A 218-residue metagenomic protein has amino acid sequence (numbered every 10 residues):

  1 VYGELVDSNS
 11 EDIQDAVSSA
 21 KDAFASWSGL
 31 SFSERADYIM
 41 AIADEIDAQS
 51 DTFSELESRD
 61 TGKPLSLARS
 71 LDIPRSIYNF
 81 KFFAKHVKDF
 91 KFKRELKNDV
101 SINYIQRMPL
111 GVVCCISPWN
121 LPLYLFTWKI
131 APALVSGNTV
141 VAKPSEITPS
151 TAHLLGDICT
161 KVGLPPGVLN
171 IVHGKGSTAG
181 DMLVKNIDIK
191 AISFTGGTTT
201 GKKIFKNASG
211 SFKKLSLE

Functional and structural regions predicted by a protein language model:
V1-S101: N-terminal Rossmann-like NAD(P)+-binding subdomain of aldehyde/semialdehyde dehydrogenases
V6, I116, V141-S145, V172-H173 (+1 more regions): Active-site-adjacent beta-strand anchor residues
E11, A48, T52, K63 (+6 more regions): Short alpha-helical
K63, K129, K143, K202 (+1 more regions): A general lysine-centric signal
F80, A152-L155, L183, I204: Hydrophobic packing residues within well-ordered alpha-helices of enzyme cores
K93-P166: Conserved small-residue-rich beta-alpha loop and adjacent elements that most often cradle the phosphate/pyrophosphate
V112, K161-E218: Conserved NAD(P)+-binding/catalytic subdomain of aldehyde/semialdehyde dehydrogenases
